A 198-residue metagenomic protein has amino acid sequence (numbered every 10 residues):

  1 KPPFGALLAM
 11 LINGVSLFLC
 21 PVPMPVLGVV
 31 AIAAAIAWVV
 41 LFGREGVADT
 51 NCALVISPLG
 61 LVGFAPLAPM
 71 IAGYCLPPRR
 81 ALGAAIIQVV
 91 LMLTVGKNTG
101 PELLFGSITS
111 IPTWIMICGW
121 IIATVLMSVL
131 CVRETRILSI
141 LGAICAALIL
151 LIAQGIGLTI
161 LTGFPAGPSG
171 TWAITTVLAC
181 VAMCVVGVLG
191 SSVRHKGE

Functional and structural regions predicted by a protein language model:
K1-P23, I32-A37: Core alpha-helical transmembrane segments of integral membrane proteins
P2, P78-R79, W114: Membrane-interfacial loop-to-helix junctions in multi-pass transporters
P3, V95-E102: Transmembrane helix-loop junctions in multi-pass membrane proteins
P3-L8, A48, L138-A143: Membrane-interfacial loop-to-transmembrane alpha-helix junctions, especially the N-terminal start
C20-I32, T109-C118: Structural signature of hydrophobic alpha-helical transmembrane segments
G28-N98, G119-T135, A146-I152: Short helix-perturbing small/polar motifs within transmembrane alpha-helices
G100-E198: C-terminal transmembrane helix-loop-helix hairpin of multi-pass membrane proteins
